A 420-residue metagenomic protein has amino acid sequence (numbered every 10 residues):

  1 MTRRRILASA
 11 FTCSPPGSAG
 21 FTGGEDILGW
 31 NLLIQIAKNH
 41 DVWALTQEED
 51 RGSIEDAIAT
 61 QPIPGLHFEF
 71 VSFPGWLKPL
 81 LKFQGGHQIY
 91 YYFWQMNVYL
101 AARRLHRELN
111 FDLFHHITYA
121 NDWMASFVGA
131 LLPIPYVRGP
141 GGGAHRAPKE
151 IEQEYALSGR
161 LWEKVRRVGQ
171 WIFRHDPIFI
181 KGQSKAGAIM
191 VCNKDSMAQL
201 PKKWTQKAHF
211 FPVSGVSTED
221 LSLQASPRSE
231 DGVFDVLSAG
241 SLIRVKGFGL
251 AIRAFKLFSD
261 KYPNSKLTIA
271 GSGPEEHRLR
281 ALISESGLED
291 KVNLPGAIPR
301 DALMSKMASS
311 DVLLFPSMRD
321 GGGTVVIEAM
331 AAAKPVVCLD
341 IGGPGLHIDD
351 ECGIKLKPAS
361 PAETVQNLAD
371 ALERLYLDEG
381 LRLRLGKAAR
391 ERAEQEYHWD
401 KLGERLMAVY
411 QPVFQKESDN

Functional and structural regions predicted by a protein language model:
M1-L66: N-terminal subdomain of nucleotide-sugar transferases
I27, F234, S241-D260, L267 (+1 more regions): A conserved mid-protein helix/loop that constitutes part of the nucleotide-sugar donor-binding site
E69, Y136-R138, V168-Q224, D231: Donor nucleotide-sugar binding/catalytic pocket of nucleotide-sugar-dependent glycosyltransferases
R280-I298: Nucleotide-activated donor-binding/catalytic signature segment of Leloir-type glycosyltransferases, i.e., the conserved
A297-I298, S305-S310: Short alpha-helical donor nucleotide-sugar binding micro-motif in glycosyltransferases
M318: Aromatic "clamp/platform" in nucleotide-sugar-dependent glycosyltransferases that forms part of the donor/acceptor
P335-C338, G345: Short hydrophobic beta-strand element within catalytic cores of glycosyltransferases and related nucleotide-activated
G345-E373, G380-L381: Change "using UDP/GDP/dTDP sugars" to "using nucleotide sugars
